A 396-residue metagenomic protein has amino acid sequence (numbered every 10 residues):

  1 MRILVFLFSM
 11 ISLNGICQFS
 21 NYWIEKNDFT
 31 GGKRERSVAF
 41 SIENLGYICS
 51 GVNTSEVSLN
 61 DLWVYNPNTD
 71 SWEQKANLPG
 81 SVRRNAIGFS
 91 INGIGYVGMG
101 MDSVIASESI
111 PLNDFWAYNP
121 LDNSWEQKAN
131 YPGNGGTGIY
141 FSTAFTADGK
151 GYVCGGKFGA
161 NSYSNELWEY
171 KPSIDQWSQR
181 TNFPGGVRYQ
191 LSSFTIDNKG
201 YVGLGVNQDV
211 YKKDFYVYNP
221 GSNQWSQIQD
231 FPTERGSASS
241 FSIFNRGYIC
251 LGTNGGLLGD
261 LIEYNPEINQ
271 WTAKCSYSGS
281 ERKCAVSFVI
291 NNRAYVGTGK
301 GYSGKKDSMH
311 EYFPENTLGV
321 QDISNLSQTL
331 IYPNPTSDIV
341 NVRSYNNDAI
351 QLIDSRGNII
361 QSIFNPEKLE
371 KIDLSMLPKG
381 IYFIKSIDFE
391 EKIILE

Functional and structural regions predicted by a protein language model:
M1-L4, E396: Positively charged n-region of N-terminal signal peptides that target proteins for export
I3-L13: Sec-dependent N-terminal signal peptides
V5-L7, I139, N334, E370: Generic hydrophobic-segment detector
S9, C17-T317: Kelch-like beta-propeller repeat domains
N14, I105, K368-L369: Generic secondary-structure boundary signal with a strong preference for alpha-helix termini
I323-E396: C-terminal outer-membrane/trafficking sorting elements
